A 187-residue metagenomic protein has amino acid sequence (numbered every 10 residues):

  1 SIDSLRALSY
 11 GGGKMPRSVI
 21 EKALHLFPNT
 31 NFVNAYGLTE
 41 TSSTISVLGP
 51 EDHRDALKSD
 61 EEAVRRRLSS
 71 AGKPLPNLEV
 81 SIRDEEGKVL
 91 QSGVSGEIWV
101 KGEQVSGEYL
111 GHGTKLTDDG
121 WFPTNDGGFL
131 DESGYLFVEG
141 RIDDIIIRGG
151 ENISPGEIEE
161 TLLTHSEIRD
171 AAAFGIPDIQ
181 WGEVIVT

Functional and structural regions predicted by a protein language model:
S1-R66, E79, E86-V89: Gly/Ser/Thr-rich phosphate-binding loop
G12, G37, G72, D126 (+1 more regions): Active-site glycine-centered loops adjacent to acidic/histidine catalytic or metal-binding residues that shape
S43-I45, P76-L78, G96, E183-I185: Change "...and in nucleic-acid phosphodiester-cleaving endonucleases..." to "...and in nucleic-acid processing enzymes
R54-A56, S70-N77, E85-D119, I153: Conserved ATP/PPi-binding loop(s) of AMP-dependent carboxylate-activating enzymes
E79-V80, G127: Generic short beta-strand
G102, G107-E108, N125-T187: AMP-binding/adenylate-forming catalytic core of the ANL superfamily
